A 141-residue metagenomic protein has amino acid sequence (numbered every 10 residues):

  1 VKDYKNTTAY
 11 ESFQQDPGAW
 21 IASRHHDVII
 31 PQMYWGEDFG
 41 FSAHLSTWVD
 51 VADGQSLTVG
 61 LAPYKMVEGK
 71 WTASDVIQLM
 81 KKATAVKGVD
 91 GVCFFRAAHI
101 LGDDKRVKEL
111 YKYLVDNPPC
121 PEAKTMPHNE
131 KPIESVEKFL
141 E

Functional and structural regions predicted by a protein language model:
V1-Q15, A19-H26: Flexible internal linker/loop segments at domain or repeat junctions
T7-T8, T47-V49, Y111: Short, hinge-like loop/turn segments at secondary-structure boundaries
S12, A43, Q78: Short, conserved clusters of charged catalytic residues that mark active-site and nucleotide-handling motifs
P17-G40, Q55-L140: Substrate-binding cleft of secreted/luminal carbohydrate-active enzymes
D38-W48: Active-site-adjacent beta->alpha loops and helix N-cap segments on the catalytic face of soluble alpha/beta enzymes
S46-D53, T84: Surface-exposed amphipathic alpha-helices with a cationic face
